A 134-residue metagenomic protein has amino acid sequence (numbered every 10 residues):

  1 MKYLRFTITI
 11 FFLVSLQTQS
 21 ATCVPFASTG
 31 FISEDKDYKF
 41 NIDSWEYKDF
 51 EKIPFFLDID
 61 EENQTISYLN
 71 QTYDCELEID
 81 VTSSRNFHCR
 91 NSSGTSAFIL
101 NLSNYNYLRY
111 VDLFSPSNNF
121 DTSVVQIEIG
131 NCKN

Functional and structural regions predicted by a protein language model:
K2-T9: Sec-dependent signal peptide recognition, specifically the positively charged N-region followed immediately by
L13-T18: N-terminal signal peptide c-region/cleavage motif recognized by signal peptidases
A21, Y73, F87, G130-N131: Extracellular secreted precursors and ectodomains with disulfide-bonded cysteine-rich loops/domains
V24-N63, S96-L100: Short, solvent-exposed loop/hinge segments that bridge or flank secondary-structure elements
F26-F31, N70-D74, F114-P116: Short, solvent-exposed aromatic-acidic interface loops
Y38, P116-N134: Edge beta-strand at a domain terminus
P54-L102: Contiguous, well-ordered beta-strand patches that form the walls/edges of small beta-barrel/beta-sandwich domains
N106-N119: Low-complexity, intrinsically disordered Gly/Pro/Thr-rich segments
